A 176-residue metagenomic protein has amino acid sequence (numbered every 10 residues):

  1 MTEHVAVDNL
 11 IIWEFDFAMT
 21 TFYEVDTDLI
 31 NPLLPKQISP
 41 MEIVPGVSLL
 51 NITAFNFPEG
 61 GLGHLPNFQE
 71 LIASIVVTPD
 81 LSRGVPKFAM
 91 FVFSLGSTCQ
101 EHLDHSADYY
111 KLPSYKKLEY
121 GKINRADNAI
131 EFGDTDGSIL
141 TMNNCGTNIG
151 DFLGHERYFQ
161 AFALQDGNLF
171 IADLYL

Functional and structural regions predicted by a protein language model:
M1-E59: Hydrophobic, proline/glycine-rich low-complexity stretches
M1-T2, L103-L176: Interaction-surface and assembly-scaffold signal
D8-L10, L62-G63, G146-N148, F162: Intrinsically disordered, low-complexity segments enriched in polar/charged residues with Gly/Pro, especially when
I11-I12, I30, I38, I43 (+7 more regions): Weak global preference for isoleucine
F15-F17, F22, F55-F57, F68 (+5 more regions): Phenylalanine-focused residue identity feature
T20-Y23, I75, N143-N144: Short beta-strand element of the conserved SAM-dependent methyltransferase core
F57-I139: Aromatic- and glycine-enriched beta-alpha-beta binding-site module
